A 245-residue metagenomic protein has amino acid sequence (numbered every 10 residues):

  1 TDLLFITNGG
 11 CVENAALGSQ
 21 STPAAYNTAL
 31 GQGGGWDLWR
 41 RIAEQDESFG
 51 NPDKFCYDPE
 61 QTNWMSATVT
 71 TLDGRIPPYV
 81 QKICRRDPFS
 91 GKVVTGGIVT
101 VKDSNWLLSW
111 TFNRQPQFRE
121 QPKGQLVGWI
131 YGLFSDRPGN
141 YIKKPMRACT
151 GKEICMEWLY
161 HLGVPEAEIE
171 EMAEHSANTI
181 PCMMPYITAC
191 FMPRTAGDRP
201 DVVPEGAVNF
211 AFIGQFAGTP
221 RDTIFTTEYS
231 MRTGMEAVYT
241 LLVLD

Functional and structural regions predicted by a protein language model:
D2-N8, V12-T233, Y239-D245: C-terminal segments that line or cap access tunnels to active or ligand-binding sites in enzymes and enzyme-associated
